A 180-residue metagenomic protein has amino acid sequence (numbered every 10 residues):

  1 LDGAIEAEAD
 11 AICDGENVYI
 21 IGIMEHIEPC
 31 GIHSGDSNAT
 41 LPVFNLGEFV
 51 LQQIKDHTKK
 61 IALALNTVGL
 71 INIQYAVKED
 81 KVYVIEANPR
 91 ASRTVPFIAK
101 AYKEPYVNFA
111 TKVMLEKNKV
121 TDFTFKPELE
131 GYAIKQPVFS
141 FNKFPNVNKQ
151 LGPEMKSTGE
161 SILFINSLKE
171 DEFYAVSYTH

Functional and structural regions predicted by a protein language model:
L1-Y178: ATP-dependent carboxylate activation and anion-phosphoryl transfer catalytic cores that bind Mg-ATP to form
